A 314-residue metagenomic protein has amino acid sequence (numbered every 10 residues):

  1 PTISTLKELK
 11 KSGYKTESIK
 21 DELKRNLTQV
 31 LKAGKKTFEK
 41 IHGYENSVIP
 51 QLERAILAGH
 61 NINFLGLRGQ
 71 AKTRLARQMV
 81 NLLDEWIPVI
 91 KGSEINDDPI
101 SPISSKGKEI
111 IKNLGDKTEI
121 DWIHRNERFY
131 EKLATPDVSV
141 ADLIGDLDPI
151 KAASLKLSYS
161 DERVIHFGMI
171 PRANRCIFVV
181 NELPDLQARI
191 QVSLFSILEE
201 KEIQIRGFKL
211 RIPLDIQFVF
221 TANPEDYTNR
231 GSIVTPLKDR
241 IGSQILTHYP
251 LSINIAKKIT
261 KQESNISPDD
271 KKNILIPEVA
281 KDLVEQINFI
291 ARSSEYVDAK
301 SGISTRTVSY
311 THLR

Functional and structural regions predicted by a protein language model:
P1-S252: Conserved ASCE/P-loop NTPase catalytic core
T16-K24, R230, Q244-I303: Conserved C-terminal "switch" segment of AAA+ ATPases
G43-Y44, K300-T307: Structural motif
I49, Q191, K238, K271 (+2 more regions): Short functional linear motifs
T311-H312: Conserved small/polar residues in nucleotide/adenosyl-binding loops
